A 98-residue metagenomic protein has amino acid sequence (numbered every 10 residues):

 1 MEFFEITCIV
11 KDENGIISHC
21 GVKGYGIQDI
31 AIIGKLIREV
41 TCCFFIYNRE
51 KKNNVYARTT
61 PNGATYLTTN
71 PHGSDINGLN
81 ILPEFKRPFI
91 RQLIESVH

Functional and structural regions predicted by a protein language model:
M1, V10-E13, K23-G26, I46-K51 (+2 more regions): Short, flexible beta-strand-to-coil junctions
M1-C42: Extended non-catalytic interaction/regulatory regions in multidomain proteins
Q28-A57, A64: Eukaryote-biased intrinsically disordered, low-complexity acidic regions enriched in Ser/Thr/Pro
K51-H98: Short, compact, well-ordered microdomains
